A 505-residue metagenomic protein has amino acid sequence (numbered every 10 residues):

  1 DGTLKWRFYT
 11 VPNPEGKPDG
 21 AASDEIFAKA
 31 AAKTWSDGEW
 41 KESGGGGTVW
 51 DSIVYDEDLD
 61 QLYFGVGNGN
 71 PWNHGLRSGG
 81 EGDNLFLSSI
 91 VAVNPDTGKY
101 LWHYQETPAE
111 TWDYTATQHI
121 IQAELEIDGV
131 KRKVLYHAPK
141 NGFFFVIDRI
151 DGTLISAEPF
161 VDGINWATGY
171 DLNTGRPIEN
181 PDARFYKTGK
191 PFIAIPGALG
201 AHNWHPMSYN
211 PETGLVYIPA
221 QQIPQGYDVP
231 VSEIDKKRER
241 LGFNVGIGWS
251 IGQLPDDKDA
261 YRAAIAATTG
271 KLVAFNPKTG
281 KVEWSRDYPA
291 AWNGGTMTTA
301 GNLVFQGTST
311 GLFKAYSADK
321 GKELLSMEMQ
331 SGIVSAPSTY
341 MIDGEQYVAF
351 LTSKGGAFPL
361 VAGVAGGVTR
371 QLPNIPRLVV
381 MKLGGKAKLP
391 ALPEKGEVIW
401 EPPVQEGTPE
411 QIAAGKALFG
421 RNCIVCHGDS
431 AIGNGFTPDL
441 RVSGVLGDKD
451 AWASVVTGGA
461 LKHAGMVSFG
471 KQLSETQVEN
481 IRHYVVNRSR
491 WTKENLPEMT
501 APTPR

Functional and structural regions predicted by a protein language model:
D1-E39, L76-T115, A123-K131, F143-I193 (+5 more regions): Extracytoplasmic/lumenal domain signature
V54, T188-I193, L199-Q225, K258: Long, low-complexity segments enriched in small/aliphatic residues
G65, A138, P219-Q221, G307 (+1 more regions): Residue-level marker for isolated small/hydroxyl-bearing positions within beta-strands of beta-sheet-rich domains
L389-Q411, I424-S443: His/Cys-centered metal/cofactor-coordination and adjacent catalytic loops
E394-E410, A417-R421, A464-R505: Flexible coil segments in periplasmic/lumen-exposed cytochrome c-class electron-transfer proteins
K416, G428-F469: Gly/Gly-Pro-rich "capping" loops immediately C-terminal to redox-active cysteine motifs in periplasmic/lumenal
